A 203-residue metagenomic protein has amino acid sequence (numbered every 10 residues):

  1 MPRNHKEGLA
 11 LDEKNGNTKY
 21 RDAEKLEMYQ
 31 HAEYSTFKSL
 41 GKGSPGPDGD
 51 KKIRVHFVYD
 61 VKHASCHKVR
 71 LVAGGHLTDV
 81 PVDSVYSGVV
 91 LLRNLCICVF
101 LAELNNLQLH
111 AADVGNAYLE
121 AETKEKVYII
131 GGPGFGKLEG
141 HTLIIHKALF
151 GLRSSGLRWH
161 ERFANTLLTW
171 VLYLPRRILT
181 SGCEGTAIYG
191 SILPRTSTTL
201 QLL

Functional and structural regions predicted by a protein language model:
M1-N165, T169-R176: Chromodomain-type histone methyl-lysine reader module
R162-L203: Active-site palm subdomain of RNA-directed nucleic acid polymerases
